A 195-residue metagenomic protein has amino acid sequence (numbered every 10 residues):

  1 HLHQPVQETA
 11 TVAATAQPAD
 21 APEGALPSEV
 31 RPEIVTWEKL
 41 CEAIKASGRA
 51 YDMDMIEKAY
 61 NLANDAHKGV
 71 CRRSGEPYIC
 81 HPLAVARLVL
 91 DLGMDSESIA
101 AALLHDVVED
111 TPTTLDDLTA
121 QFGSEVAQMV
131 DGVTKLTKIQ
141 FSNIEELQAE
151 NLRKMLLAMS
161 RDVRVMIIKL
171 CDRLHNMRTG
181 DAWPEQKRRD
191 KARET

Functional and structural regions predicted by a protein language model:
H1-T195: Active-site helical microenvironments for divalent-metal-assisted chemistry
